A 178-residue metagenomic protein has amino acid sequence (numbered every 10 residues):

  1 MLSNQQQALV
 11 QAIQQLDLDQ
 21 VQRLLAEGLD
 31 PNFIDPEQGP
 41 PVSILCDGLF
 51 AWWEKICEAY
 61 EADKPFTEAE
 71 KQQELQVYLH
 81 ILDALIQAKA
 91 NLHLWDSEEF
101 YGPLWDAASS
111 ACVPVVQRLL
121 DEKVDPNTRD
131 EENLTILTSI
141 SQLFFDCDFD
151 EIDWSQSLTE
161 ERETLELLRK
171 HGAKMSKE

Functional and structural regions predicted by a protein language model:
L2-Q11, F33-E70, W95-D106, R129-D150 (+1 more regions): Ankyrin-repeat boundary/"N-cap" motif
Q14-Q20: Short acidic-aromatic low-complexity motifs
Q22-D30, I81-L92, Q117-D125, L165-K174: Ankyrin repeat domain, specifically the short helix-to-loop turn at the C-terminus of the second helix of each repeat
Q73-V77, S157-E160: Short, solvent-exposed loop/turn segments at conserved positions within beta-propeller repeat blades
D106, A111-V115, E122-R129, Q142: Conserved binding-pocket/active-site segment within a compact domain
D146, Q156-H171, M175-E178: Long, ordered, amphipathic alpha-helical scaffolds
